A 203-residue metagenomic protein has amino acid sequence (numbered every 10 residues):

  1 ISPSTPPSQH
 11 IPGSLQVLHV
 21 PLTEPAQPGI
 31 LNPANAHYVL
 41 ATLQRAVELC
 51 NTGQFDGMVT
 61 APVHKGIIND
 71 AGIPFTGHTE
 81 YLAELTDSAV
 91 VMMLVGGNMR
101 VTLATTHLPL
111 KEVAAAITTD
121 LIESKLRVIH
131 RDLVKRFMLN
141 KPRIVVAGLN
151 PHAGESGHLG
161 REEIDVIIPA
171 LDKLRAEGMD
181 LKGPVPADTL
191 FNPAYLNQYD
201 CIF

Functional and structural regions predicted by a protein language model:
I1-G77, D120, S124-I202: Contiguous, glycine/small-aliphatic-enriched amphipathic segments in soluble metabolic enzymes
S8-P12, M93-N98: Short glycine/proline-enriched loop/turn "hinge" motifs that connect secondary-structure elements and lie
H19, M92-V95, L103, G183: Structural signal for conserved beta-strand scaffold positions within catalytic alpha/beta enzyme cores
D70-G97, R175: Short, acidic/small-residue loops that bind anionic groups at enzyme active sites
L94-K125: Ligand-binding beta-strand-loop-alpha-helix segment within the catalytic cores of soluble metabolic enzymes
